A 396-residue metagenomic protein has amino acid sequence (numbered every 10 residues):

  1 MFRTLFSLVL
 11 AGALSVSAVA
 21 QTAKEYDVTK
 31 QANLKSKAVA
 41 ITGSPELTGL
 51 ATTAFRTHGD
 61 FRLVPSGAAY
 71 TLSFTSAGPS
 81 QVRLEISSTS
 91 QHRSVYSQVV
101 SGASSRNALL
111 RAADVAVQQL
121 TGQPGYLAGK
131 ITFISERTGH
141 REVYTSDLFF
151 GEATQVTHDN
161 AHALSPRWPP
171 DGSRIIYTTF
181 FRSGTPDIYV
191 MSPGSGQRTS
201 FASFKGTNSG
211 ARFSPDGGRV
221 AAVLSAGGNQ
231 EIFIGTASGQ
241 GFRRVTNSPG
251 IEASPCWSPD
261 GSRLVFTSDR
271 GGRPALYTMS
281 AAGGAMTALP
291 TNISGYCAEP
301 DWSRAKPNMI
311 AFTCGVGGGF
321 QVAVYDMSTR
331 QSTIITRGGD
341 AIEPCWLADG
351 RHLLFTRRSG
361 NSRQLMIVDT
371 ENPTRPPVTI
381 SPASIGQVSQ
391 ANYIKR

Functional and structural regions predicted by a protein language model:
A20-K35, S101-T157: C-terminal/domain-edge helix-coil "capping" segments
L34-S73: N-terminal segment of the mature soluble domain
T52, G67-V115: Amphipathic beta-strand/beta-sheet edge segments enriched in Tyr/Trp
P124-G125, S135-E142, N160, T178-D187 (+10 more regions): A flexible loop/linker signature enriched in serine peptidases of the S9 family
G125-L127, P170-D171, P215-D216, P259-D260 (+3 more regions): Residue-level detector of Asp-centered blade-edge/turn motifs that repeat once per structural unit in beta-propeller
I131, I175-I176, G217-A221, G261-V265 (+2 more regions): Hydrophobic beta-strand positions that form the internal "hydrophobic ladder" of WD40/Gbeta-like beta-propeller blades
D147-H162, M191-S209, G235-A253, M279-A298 (+2 more regions): Multi-bladed beta-propeller domains
